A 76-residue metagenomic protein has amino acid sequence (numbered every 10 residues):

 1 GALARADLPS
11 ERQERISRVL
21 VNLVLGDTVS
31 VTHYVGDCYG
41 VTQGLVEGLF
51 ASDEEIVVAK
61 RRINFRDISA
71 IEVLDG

Functional and structural regions predicted by a protein language model:
G1-Y39, N64, A70-D75: Short glycine-rich, low-complexity segments
Y39-Q43, E47-G76: Short, Lys/Arg-rich amphipathic alpha-helical interaction segments that bind nucleic acids or acidic protein surfaces
